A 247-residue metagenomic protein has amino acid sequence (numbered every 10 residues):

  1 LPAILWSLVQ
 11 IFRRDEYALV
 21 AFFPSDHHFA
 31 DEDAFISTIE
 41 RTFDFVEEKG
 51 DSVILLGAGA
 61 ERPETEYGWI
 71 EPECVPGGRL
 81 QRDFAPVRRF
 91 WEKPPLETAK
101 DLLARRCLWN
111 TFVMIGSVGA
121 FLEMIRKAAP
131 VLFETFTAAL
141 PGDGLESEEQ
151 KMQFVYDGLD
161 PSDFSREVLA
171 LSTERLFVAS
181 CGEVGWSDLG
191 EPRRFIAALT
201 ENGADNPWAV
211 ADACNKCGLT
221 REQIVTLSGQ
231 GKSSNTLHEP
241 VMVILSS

Functional and structural regions predicted by a protein language model:
L1-P76, E123-A128: Conserved beta-loop-beta/alpha segment of the NTase-like Rossmann-fold superfamily that binds/positions NTPs
W6, Q10, R41-F45, W69 (+7 more regions): Alpha-helical scaffold segments in soluble metabolic enzymes
D15-A18, K49-V53, T65-E66, F84-A85 (+3 more regions): Short coil/turn connectors at secondary-structure junctions
F23-S25, E32, G57-A60, E73-C74 (+6 more regions): Fold-independent oxyanion-binding glycine-rich loops and adjacent beta-strand/coil segments at enzyme active sites
E73-L108: A short, charged helix-loop
R105-V118: Short loop-to-beta-strand entry elements in the cores of soluble alpha/beta enzymes
G116-S247: Left-handed beta-helix
